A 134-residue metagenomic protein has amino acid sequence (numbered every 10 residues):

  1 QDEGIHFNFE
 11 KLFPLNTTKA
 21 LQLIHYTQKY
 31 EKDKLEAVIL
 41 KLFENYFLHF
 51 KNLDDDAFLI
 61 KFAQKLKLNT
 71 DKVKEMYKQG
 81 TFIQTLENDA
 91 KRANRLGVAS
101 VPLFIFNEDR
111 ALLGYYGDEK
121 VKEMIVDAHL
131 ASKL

Functional and structural regions predicted by a protein language model:
Q1-K19: Ordered, amphipathic secondary-structure segments that act as subunit-interaction surfaces in large macromolecular
A20, I24: Active-site neighborhood for divalent-cation/phosphate handling
H25-L134: C-terminal cap of thioredoxin/glutaredoxin-like
